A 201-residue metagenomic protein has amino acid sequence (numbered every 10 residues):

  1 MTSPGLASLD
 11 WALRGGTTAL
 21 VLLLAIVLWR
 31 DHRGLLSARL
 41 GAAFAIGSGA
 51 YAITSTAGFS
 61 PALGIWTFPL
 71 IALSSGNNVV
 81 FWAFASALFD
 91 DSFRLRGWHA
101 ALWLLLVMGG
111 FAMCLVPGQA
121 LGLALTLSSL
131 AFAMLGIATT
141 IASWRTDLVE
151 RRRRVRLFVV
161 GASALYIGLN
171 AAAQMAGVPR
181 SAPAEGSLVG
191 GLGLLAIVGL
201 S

Functional and structural regions predicted by a protein language model:
M1-L125, S129-G161: N-terminal low-complexity or simple alpha-helical regulatory segments that function as activation/interaction modules
Y166-S201: Interfacial "cap-and-anchor" motif at the non-cytosolic start of specific transmembrane alpha-helices
